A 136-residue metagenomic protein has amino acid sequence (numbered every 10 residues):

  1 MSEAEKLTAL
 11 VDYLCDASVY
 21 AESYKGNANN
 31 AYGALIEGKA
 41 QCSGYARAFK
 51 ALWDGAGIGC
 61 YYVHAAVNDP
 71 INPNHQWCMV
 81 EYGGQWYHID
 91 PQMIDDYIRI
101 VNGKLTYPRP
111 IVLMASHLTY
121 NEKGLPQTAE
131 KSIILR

Functional and structural regions predicted by a protein language model:
M1-A34: Secondary-structure boundary elements
M1-E5, K39-G44: Soluble non-cytosolic domains of exported or imported proteins
E5-K6, A48, P73, G124 (+1 more regions): Generic structural microfeature
D16-A17, A21-Y24, I36-G38, P73 (+2 more regions): Repeated polar recognition positions within modular binding domains
A21-Y32, K39, G57-I71: Catalytic cysteine-centered active-site loop
Y32-K39, Q85-P91: Short, well-ordered strand-loop elements centered on a beta-strand within folded domains, enriched for acidic residues
G44-T119: Hydrophobic/aromatic-rich core segments of domains that either
P108-R136: Leloir-type glycosyltransferase catalytic cores
